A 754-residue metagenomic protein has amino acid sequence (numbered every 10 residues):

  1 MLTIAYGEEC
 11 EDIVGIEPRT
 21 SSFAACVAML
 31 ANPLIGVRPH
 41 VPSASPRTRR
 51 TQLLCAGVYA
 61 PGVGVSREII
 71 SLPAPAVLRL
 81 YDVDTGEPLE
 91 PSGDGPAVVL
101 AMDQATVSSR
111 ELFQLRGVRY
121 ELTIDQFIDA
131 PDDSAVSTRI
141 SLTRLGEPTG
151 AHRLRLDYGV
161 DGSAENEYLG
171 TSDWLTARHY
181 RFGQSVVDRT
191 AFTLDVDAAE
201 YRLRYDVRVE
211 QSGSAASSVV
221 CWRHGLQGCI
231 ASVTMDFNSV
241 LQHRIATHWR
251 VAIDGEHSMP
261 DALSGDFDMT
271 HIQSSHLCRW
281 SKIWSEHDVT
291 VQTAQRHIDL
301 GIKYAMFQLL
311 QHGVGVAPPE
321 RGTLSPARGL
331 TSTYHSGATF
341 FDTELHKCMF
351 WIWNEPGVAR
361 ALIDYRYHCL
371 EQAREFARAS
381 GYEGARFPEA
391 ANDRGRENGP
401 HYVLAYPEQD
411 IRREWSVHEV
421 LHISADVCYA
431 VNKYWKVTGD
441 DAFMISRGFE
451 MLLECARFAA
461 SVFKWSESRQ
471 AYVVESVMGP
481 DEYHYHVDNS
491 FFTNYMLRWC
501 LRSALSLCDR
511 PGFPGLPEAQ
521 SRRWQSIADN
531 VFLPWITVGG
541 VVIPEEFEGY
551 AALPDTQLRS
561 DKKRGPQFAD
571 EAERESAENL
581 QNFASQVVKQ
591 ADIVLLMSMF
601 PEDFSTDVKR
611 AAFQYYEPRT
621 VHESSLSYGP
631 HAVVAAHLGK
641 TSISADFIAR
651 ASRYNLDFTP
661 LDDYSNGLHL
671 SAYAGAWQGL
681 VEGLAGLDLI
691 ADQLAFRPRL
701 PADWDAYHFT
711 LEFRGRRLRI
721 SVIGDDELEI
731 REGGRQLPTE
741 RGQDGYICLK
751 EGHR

Functional and structural regions predicted by a protein language model:
M1-A25, A56-H335, A577-Q581, C748 (+1 more regions): Acidic/polar, glycine-enriched structural segments that form the non-catalytic walls/loops of the carbohydrate-binding
L2-A5, D12-G15, R19-C55, A60 (+6 more regions): C-terminal capping/lid segments that line or modulate ligand- or cofactor-binding pockets
G62-E121, T606, R610, E617 (+1 more regions): Non-catalytic C-terminal accessory modules of carbohydrate-active enzymes
S141, K303-L310, T333-S336, T343-I352 (+5 more regions): Contiguous, well-ordered alpha-helical segments that form the cores/surfaces of helical PPI scaffolds
I253, L330-F341, E389-S446, R457-S526 (+1 more regions): The feature captures the catalytic groove of carbohydrate-active enzymes
K303-Q311, Y365-Q372, E450-V462, W499 (+3 more regions): Alpha-helical scaffold segments in carbohydrate-active enzymes
G313-T331, G357-Y429, W435, A442-M444 (+3 more regions): Helix-terminus loop motifs that line ligand-binding clefts
S336-H368, V420, S446, R502 (+3 more regions): Active-site core of glycosidic bond-cleaving carbohydrate-active enzymes
